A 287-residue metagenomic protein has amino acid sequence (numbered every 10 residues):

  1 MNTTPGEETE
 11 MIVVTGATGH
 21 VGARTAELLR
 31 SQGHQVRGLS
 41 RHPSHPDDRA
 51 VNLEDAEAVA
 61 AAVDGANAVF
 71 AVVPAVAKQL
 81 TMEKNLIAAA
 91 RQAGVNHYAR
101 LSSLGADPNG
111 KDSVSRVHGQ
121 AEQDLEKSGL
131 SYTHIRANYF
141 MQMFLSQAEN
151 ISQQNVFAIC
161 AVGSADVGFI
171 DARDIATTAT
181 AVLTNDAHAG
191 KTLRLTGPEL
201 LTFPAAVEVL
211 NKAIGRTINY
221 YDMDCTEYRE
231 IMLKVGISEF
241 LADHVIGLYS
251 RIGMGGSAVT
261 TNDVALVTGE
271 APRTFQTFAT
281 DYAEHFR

Functional and structural regions predicted by a protein language model:
M1-E10: Short, Lys/Arg-enriched N-terminal segments with co-localized hydrophobic residues within the first ~10-30 amino acids
P5-G6, T226-R287: A hydrophobic C-terminal alpha-helical subdomain
T9-H42, P46, E54-E57, D64-N67 (+7 more regions): Oxidoreductase cofactor-interface core, primarily capturing Rossmann-like NAD(P)-dependent enzymes
A58, A68, R273, T277: Residue-level recognition of oxygen-bearing side chains
